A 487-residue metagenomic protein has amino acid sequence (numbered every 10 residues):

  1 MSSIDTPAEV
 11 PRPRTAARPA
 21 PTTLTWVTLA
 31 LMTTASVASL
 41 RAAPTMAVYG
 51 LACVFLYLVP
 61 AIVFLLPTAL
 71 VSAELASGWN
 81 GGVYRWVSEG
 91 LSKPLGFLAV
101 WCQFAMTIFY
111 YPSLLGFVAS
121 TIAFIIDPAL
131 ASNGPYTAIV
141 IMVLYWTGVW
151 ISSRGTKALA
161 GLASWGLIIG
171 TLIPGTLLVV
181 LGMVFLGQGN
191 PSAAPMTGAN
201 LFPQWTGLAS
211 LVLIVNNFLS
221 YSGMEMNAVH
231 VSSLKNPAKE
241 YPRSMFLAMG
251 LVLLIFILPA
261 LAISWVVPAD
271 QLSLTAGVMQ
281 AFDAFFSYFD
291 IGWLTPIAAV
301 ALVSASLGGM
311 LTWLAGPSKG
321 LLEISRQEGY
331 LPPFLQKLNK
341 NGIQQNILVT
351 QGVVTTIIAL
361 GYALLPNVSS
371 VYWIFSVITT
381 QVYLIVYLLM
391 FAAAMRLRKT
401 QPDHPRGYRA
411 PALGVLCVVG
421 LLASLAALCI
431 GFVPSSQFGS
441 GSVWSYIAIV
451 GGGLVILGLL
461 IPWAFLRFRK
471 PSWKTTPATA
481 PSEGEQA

Functional and structural regions predicted by a protein language model:
M1-L70, S77, P195-N200, L459 (+1 more regions): Membrane-interface "cap" regions at the ends of multi-pass membrane proteins
S3-R18, Y84-G90, L115-I139, I173-P174 (+3 more regions): Helix-loop-helix connectors at the membrane interface of multi-pass transporters/channels
I4-T6, I122, Y136-N190, S222 (+5 more regions): Membrane-interface loop-to-helix entry segments
D5, V10-P13, A20-T22, V54-F55 (+2 more regions): Helix-loop-helix junctions that connect adjacent transmembrane segments in multi-pass membrane transporters
A20, L162-W165, P333-G342, L384-S436 (+1 more regions): C-terminal membrane-solvent junction of multi-pass transporters and transport-like membrane proteins
A35, L56, T171, V180 (+3 more regions): A generic transmembrane alpha-helix motif of multi-pass inner-membrane proteins
A47-V48, L66-S153, V303-E323, N367-Q381: Hydrophobic transmembrane alpha-helices that form the core helical bundles of multi-pass secondary transporters
Y84-V87, S92, F124-A129, S244-L311 (+1 more regions): TM-loop-TM module centered on a large, flexible mid-protein loop between adjacent transmembrane helices in multi-pass
